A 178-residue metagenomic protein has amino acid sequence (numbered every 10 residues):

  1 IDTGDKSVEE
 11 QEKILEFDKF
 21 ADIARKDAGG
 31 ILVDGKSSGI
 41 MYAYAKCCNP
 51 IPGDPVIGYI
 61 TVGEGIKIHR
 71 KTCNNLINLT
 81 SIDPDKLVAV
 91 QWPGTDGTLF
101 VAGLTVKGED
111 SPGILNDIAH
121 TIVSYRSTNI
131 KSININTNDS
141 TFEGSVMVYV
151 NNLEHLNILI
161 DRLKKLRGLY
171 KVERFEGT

Functional and structural regions predicted by a protein language model:
I1-L115, S124, K131-N136, N152-H155 (+3 more regions): N-terminal non-catalytic structural scaffold regions of very large proteins
I66, F142-Y149: A generic structural motif
K86, F142, G168: Residue-level signal for beta-strand positions within conserved beta-sheet cores that form or flank
H120: Extracellular/lumenal glycan-associated surfaces
I130, G144, R167: Conserved structured catalytic cores and adjacent interaction surfaces of nucleotide-binding/hydrolyzing enzymes
D139: Cationic-aromatic interfacial patches
E143-G144, F175-T178: Short secondary-structure transition/capping segments
